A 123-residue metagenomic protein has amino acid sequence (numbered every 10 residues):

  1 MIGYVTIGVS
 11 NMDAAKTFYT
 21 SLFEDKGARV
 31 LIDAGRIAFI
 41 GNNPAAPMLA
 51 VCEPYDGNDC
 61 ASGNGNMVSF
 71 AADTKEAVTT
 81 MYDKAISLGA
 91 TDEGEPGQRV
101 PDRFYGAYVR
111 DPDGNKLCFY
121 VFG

Functional and structural regions predicted by a protein language model:
M1, A61-G65, P101: Short glycine-enriched loop/turn motifs at secondary-structure junctions
M1-K16, V68, G123: N-terminal beta-strand motif that seeds the catalytic metal site of vicinal oxygen chelate
I7-M48: Core segments of cupin and vicinal oxygen chelate
A15-Y19, A85, G114: Conserved active-site tyrosine of GNAT-family acetyltransferases
T20-S21, D25, M81-G89, E93-G94: Charge-dense, helix-prone N-terminal extensions
A38, N66, R103-A107: Short beta-strand micro-motifs in enzyme catalytic cores
G41-Y82: Long, continuous compositionally biased terminal/linker segments
I86-G123: Vicinal oxygen chelate
